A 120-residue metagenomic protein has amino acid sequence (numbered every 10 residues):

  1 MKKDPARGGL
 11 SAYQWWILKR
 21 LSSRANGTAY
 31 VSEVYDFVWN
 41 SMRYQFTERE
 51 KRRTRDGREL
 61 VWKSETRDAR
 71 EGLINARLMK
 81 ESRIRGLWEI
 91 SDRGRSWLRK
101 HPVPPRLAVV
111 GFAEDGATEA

Functional and structural regions predicted by a protein language model:
K2-S32: Positively charged, polyanion-binding regions of nucleic-acid-associated proteins
G9, W39-R67: Short, positively charged loop/turn segments that connect secondary-structure elements
K19, D68-G72: Short, hydrophobic/amphipathic alpha-helical patches that form generic packing surfaces within helical domains
S22-G27, N40-Y44, R83-I84: Short helix-capping/hinge SLiMs at alpha-helix to coil transitions
I74-R83: A short, conserved structural fragment
R85-S91: Minor-groove-contacting beta-hairpin "wing" of winged helix-turn-helix DNA-binding domains
R93-E119: Short, amphipathic alpha-helical interaction segments positioned at domain boundaries
